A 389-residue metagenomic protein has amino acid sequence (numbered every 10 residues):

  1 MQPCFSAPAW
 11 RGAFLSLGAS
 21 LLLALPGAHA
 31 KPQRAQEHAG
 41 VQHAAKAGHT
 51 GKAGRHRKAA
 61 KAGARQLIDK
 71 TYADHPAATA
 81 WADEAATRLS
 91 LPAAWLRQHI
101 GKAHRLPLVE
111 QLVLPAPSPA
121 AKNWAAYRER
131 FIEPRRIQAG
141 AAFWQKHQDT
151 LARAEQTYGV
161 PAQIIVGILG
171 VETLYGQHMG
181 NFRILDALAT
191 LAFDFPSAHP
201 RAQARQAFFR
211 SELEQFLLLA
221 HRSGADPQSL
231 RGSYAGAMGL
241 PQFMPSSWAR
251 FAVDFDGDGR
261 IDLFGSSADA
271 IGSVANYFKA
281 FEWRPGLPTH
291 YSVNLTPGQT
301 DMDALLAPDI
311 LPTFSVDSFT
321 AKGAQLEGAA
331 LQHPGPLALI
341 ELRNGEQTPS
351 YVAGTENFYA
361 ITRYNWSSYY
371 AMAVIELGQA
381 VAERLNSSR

Functional and structural regions predicted by a protein language model:
Q2-L15: Bacterial N-terminal signal peptides that target proteins for export
G12-A24: Bacterial N-terminal signal peptides
P26-A30: Sec/Tat signal peptide C-region and signal peptidase I cleavage site
K31-K146, A152-E155: An acidic, Gly/Ser/Thr/Pro-rich helix-cap/linker signature
A82-L91, L96, G101-L108, Q156-G159 (+8 more regions): Sec-exported extracytoplasmic/periplasmic mature domains
L91-I100, P161-G167, P227-G232, D258-D262 (+2 more regions): Surface-exposed patches in mature extracellular/periplasmic domains of secreted proteins
A121-S273: Acidic/His-rich structured neighborhood in mature extracellular/periplasmic domains
T296-R389: C-terminal soluble interaction/assembly domains
